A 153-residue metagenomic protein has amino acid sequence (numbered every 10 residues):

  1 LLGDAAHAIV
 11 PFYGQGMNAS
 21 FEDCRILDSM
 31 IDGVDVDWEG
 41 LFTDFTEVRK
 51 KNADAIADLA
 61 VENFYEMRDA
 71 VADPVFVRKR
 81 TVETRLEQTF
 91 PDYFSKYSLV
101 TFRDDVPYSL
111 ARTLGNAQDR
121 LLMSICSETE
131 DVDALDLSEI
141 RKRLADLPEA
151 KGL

Functional and structural regions predicted by a protein language model:
L1-P11: Short FAD-binding loop at a beta-strand-to-alpha-helix junction that anchors the flavin cofactor in diverse
A6, D23, D58-A60: Short acidic (Asp/Glu) and glycine-rich catalytic loops that position anionic groups and cofactors
A8, C24-R25, E149: Structured catalytic/translocation cores of nucleotide/phosphate-coupled proteins
P11-D23: A conserved FAD-binding loop/helix module that cradles the flavin
G14, R25-L27, D35: Amphipathic, positively biased hydrophobic alpha-helical segments used for protein targeting and membrane insertion
E22-R25, R80: A structural signal for well-ordered alpha-helical segments within the folded catalytic domains of diverse enzymes
S29-L153: C-terminal helical "tail/cap" subdomain of flavin- and related membrane-associated enzymes
